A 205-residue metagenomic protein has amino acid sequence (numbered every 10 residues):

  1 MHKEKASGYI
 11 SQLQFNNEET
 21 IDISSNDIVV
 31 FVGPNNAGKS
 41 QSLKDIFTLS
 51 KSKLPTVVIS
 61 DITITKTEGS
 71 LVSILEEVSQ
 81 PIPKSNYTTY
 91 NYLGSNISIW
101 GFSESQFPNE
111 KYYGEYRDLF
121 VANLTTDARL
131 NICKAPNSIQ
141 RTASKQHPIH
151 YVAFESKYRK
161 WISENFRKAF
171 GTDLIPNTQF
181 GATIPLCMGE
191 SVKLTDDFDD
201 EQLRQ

Functional and structural regions predicted by a protein language model:
M1-L43: Pre-Walker A-like glycine/lysine-rich segment at the N-terminus of P-loop NTPase domains
M1-Q14, N123-Q205: Extended helical coiled-coil dimerization/tether regions that scaffold and oligomerize large DNA-maintenance assemblies
Q12, I21, N26-V32, L93-N96 (+3 more regions): Walker A/P-loop-proximal flanking segment of P-loop NTPase domains
N17-I23, I64-S73, V192-D196: Short, surface-exposed beta-strand/loop "edge" segments at domain boundaries and coil↔beta transitions
V32, S50-K51, T67, Y112 (+3 more regions): Alpha-helical structural motif
G33, G38-S40, K51, A182-L186: Short catalytic/ligand-binding loop motif for oxyanion handling, primarily in non-cytosolic enzymes, centered on
S42-D45, N165: Alpha-helical scaffold elements adjacent to nucleotide-binding pockets in ATP/GTP-utilizing enzyme cores
D45-P108, E115-N131, I139-A143, H147 (+2 more regions): Conserved P-loop NTP-binding catalytic core
